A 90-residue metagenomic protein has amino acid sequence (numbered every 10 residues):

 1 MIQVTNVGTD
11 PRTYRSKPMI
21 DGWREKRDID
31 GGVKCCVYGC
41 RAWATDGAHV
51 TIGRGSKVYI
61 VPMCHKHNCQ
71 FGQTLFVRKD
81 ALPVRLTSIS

Functional and structural regions predicted by a protein language model:
M1-I29, F76-S90: Short, intrinsically disordered terminal segments enriched in charged and Pro/Gly residues
G8-D10, C36-R41, I60: Short linear motifs at secondary-structure transitions and domain/linker junctions
M19-T45: Short cysteine-rich loop/turn motifs with clustered Cys
C36, T51, H65: Residues in well-ordered beta-strands of folded domains
T45, F71-T74: Substrate-binding/catalytic groove segments of enzymes that remodel or degrade extracellular structural polymers
G47-H49: Histidine-centered catalytic micro-motifs used for acid/base chemistry in nuclease and nucleotide-processing active
R54-F71: Short beta-strand-alpha-helix junction that forms the catalytic/metal-binding core of metal-dependent nuclease domains
